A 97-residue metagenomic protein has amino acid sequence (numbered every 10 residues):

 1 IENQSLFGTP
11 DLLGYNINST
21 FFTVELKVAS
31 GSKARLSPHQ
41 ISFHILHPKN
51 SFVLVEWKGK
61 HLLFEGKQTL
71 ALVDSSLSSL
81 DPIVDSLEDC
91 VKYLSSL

Functional and structural regions predicted by a protein language model:
I1-S5: A short acidic/basic microdomain associated with nuclease active sites
G8: Beta-rich catalytic cores
L12-G14, S19-S30: Conserved catalytic cores of phosphodiester-cleaving nucleases, focusing on short active-site segments
A29-P48: Mg2+/Mn2+-dependent nuclease catalytic core
S37, F64-Q68, S86: Helix N-cap / beta->alpha transition motif
I45-A71: Nucleic-acid nuclease catalytic cores
S78-L97: Charged phosphate-binding loop/patch that engages nucleotide di/tri-phosphates or the phosphate backbone of nucleic
